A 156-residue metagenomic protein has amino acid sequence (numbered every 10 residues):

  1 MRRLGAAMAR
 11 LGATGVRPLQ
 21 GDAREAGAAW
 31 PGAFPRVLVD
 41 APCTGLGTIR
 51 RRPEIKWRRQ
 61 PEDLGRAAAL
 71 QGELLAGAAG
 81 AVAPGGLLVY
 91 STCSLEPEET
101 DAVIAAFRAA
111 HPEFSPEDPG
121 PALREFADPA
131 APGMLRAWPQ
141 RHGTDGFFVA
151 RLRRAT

Functional and structural regions predicted by a protein language model:
M1-T156: S-adenosylmethionine
